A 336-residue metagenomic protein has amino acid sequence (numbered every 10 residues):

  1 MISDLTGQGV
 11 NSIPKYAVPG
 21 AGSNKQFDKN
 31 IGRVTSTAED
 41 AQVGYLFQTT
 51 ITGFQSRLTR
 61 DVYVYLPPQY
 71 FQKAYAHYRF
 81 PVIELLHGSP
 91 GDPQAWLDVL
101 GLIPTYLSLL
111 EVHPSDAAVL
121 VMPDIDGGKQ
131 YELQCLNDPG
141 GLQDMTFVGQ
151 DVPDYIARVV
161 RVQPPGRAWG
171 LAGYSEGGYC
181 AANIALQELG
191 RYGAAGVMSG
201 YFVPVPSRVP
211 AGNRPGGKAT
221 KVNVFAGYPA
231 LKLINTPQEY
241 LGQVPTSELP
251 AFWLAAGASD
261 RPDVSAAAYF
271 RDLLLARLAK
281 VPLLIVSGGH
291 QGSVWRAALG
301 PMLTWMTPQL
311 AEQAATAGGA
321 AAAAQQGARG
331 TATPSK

Functional and structural regions predicted by a protein language model:
M1-K336: Non-catalytic cap/lid and distal C-terminal segments of serine-dependent acyl enzymes
